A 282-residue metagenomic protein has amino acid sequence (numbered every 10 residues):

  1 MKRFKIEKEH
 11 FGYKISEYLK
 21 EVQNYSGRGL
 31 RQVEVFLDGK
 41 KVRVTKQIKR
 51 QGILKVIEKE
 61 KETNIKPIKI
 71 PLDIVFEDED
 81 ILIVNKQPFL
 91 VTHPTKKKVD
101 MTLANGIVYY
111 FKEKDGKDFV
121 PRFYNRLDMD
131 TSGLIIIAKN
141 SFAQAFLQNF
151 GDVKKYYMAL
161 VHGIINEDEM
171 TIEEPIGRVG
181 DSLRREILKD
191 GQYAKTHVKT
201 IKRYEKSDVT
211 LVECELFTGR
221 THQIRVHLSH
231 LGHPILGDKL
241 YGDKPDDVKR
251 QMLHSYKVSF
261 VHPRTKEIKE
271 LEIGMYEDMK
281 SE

Functional and structural regions predicted by a protein language model:
M1-E282: RNA pseudouridine synthases
